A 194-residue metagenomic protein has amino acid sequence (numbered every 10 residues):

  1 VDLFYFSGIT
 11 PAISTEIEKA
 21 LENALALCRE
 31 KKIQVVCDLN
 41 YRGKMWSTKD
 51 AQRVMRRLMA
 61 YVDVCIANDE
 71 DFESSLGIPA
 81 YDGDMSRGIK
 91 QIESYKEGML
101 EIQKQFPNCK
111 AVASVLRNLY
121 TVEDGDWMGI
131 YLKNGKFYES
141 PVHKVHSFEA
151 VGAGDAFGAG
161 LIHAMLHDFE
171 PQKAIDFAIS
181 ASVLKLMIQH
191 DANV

Functional and structural regions predicted by a protein language model:
V1-F137, P141-K144: Ribokinase/PfkB-type carbohydrate-kinase core domain
P141-V194: Conserved post-catalytic alpha-helical subdomain immediately downstream of the catalytic base and nucleotide-binding
